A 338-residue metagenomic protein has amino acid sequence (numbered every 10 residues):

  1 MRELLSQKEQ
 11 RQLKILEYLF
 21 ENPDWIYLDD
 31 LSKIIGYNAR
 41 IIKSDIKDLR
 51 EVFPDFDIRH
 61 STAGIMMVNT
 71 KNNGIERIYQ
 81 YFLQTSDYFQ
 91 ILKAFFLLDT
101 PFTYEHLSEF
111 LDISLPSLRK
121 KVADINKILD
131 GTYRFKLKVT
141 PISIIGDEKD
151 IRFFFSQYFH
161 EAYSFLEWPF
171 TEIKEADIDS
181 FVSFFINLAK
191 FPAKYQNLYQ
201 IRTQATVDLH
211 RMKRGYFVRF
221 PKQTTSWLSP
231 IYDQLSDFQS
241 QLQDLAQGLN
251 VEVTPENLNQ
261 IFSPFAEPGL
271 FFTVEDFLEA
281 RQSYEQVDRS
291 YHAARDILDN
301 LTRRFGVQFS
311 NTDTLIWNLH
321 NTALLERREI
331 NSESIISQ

Functional and structural regions predicted by a protein language model:
R2-Q338: A cross-family "folded-core" feature that marks the main globular domain of proteins
